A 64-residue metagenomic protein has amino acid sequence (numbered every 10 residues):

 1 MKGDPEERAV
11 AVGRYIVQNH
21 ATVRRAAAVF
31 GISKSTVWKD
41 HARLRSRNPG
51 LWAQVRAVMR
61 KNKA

Functional and structural regions predicted by a protein language model:
M1-K2: Short amphipathic alpha-helical boundary/capping segments
P5-A21: Short, amphipathic alpha-helical "recognition" segments used to contact nucleic acids or chromatin
R24-F30: Short alpha-helical "recognition helix" segments of helix-turn-helix
H41, R45-N48: DNA major-groove recognition helix of helix-turn-helix
G50-A64: Intrinsically disordered, low-complexity basic tails/linkers immediately adjacent to helix-turn-helix/homeobox/MYB/SANT
